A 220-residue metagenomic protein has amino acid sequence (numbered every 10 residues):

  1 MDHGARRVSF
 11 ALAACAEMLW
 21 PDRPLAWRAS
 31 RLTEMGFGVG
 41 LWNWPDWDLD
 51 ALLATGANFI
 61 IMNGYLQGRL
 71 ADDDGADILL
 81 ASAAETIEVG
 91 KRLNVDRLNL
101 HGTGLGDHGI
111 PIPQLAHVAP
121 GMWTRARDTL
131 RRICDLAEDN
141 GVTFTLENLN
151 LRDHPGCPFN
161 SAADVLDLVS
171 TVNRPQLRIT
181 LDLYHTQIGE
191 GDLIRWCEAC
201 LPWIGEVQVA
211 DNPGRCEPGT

Functional and structural regions predicted by a protein language model:
M1-D96, P120, R174, E206-V209: N-terminal pre-domain/capping segments
R6, D72-R178, I188: Active-site acidic/histidine proton-transfer and metal-coordination neighborhood in alpha/beta enzyme cores
A13, M62, L100-H101, F144-N150 (+2 more regions): Short beta-strands and strand-loop turn motifs
E17, G40, E147, E190 (+1 more regions): Acidic-residue sensor for enzyme active/binding pockets
M18-W20, N43-P45, Y65-Q67, G104-G106 (+3 more regions): Active-site-proximal loop/turn and secondary-structure-junction residues that shape catalytic pockets, frequently
A51-G56, R132-A137, W196-A199: Catalytic-core regions built around general acid/base machinery
A71-A76, P155-A162, L166, S170 (+1 more regions): Gly/Pro-rich active-site loop or hairpin
